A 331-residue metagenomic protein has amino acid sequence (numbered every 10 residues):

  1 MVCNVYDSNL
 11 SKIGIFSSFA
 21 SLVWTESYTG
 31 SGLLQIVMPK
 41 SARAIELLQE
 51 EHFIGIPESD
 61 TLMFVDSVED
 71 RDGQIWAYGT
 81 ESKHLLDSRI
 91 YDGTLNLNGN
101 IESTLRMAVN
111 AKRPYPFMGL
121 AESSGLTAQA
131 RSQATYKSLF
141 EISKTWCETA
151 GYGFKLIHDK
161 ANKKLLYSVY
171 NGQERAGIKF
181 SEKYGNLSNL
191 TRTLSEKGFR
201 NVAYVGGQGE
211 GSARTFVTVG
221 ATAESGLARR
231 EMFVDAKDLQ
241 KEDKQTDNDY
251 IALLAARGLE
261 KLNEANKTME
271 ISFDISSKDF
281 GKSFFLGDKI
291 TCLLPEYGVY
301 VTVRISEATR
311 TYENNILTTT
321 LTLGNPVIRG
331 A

Functional and structural regions predicted by a protein language model:
M1-S17: Polar/acidic, low-complexity leader/linker segments enriched in S/T/G and N/D
S17-A44, N186-A331: An acidic/polar, Gly/Ser/Thr-rich interaction patch typically located in mid-to-C-terminal regions of proteins
S41-S123: Surface-exposed cap/loop segments at beta↔alpha junctions
S67-L86, E122-R200, Y204: Short beta-strand-centered interaction patches in the first periplasmic/extracellular domains of large envelope
L97-E102, S132-F140, G198, D247 (+2 more regions): Solvent-exposed, acidic/flexible segments
E102-R106, F140-S143, V202-A203, A255-L259: Extracytoplasmic/secreted envelope proteins and their assembly/folding machinery, especially bacterial periplasmic
